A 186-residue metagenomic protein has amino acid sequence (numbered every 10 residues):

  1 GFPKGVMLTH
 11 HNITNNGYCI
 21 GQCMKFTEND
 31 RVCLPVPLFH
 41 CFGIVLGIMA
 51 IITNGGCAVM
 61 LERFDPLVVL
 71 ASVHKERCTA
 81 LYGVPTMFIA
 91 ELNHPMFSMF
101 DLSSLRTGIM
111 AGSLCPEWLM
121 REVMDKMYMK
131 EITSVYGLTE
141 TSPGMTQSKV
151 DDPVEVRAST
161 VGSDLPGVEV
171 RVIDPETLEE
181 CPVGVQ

Functional and structural regions predicted by a protein language model:
G1, G55, G112, G137 (+1 more regions): Conserved G/P- and acidic residue-centered "switch" motifs that form tight phosphate/ATP-binding loops in soluble
G1-N15: Conserved AMP-binding A3 loop
G5-M7, L34, G56-R63, T133: Short beta-strand->loop structural element characteristic of the AMP-binding/adenylate-forming
T14-R31, F39-A80, H94: Conserved AMP-binding/adenylation subdomain of ANL enzymes
D65, T86-F88, C115: Alpha-helix capping/helix-boundary segments
L70, K75-G83, L92-V156, E169: Gly/Ser/Thr-rich phosphate-binding loop
A158-D164, E180: Short Gly/Pro-enriched turn/cap motifs at secondary-structure boundaries
R171-Q186: Conserved beta-loop-beta connector loops within the AMP-binding
